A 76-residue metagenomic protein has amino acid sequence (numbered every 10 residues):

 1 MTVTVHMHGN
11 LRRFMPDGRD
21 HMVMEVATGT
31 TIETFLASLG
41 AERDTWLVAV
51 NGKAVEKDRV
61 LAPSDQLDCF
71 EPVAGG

Functional and structural regions predicted by a protein language model:
M1-G75: Ubiquitin-like/PB1-type beta-grasp interaction modules and other compact soluble beta-rich domains
